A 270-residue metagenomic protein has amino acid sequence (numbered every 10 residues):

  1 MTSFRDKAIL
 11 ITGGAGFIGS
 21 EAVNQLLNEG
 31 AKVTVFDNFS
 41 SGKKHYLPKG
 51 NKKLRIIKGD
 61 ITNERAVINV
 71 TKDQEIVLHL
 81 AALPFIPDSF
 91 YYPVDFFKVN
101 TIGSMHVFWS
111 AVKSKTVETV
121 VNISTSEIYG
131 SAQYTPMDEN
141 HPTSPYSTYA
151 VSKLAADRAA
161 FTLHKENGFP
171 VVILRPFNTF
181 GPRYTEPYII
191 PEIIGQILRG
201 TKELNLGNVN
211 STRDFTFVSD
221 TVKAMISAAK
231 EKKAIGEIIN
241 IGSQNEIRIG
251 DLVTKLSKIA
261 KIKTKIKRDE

Functional and structural regions predicted by a protein language model:
M1-T179, I259: N-terminal Rossmann-like NAD(P)+-binding domain of SDR-like oxidoreductases, especially those catalyzing
N28, G59, L198-E270: C-terminal substrate-binding subdomain of Rossmann-fold SDR/epimerase-dehydratase oxidoreductases
F39, S89, I193, L206-V209: Generic structural signal for conserved hydrophobic packing positions in ordered secondary structure
E64, F108, I190, V218-I226: Short, amphipathic alpha-helical "lid/cap" segments that border enzyme active or binding sites
S104, D157, I190-P191, I249 (+1 more regions): A general structural signal for well-ordered alpha-helical segments in protein cores
T148, E186-P187, V218, I249: Amphipathic alpha-helical segment in the mid-to-C-terminal domain of diverse UDP/GDP-sugar glycosyltransferases
N178, Y184, S211-R213: Heptad-repeat alpha-helical coiled-coil signaling segments
P182-T185, Q244: Structured loop/turn residues at secondary-structure junctions
